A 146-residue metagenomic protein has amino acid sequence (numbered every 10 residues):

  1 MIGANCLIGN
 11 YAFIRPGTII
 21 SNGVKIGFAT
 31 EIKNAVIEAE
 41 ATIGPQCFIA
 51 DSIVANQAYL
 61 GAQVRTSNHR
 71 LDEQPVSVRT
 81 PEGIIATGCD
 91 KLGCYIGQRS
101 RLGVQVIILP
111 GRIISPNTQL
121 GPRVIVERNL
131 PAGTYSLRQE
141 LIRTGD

Functional and structural regions predicted by a protein language model:
M1-F28: Acidic, glycine-rich loop-and-beta core segments that form the ion-binding/anion-interacting portion of active sites
F28-A29, N34-D146: Glycine-rich hexapeptide-repeat left-handed beta-helix
